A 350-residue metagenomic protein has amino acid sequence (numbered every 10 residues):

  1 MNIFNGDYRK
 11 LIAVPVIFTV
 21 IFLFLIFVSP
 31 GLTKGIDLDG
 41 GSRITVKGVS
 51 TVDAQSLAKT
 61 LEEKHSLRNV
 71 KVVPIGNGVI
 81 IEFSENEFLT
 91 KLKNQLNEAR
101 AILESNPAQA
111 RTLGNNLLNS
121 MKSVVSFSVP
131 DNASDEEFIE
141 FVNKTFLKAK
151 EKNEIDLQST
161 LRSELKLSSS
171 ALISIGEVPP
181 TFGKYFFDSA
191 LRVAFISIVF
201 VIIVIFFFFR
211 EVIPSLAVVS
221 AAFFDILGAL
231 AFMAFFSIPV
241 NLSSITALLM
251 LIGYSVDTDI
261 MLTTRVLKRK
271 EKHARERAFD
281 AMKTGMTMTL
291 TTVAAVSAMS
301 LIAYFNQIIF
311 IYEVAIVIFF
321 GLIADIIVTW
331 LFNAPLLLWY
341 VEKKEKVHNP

Functional and structural regions predicted by a protein language model:
M1-P350: A structural signal for conserved, well-ordered secondary-structure elements that form binding/interaction cores
